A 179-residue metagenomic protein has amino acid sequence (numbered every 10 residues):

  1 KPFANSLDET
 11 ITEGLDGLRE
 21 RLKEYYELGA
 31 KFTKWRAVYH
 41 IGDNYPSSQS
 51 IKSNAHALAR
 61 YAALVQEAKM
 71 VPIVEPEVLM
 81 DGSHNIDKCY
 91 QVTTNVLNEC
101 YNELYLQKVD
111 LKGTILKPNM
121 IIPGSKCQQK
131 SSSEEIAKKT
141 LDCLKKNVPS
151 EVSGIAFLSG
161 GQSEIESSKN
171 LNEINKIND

Functional and structural regions predicted by a protein language model:
P2-D8, D16-Y39, N44: Long, hydrophobic/aromatic-enriched structural stretches that serve as scaffold segments
F3-S6, A37-S50, V78-H84, S125 (+1 more regions): Glycine-rich, proline-tolerant flexible connector loops at the mouths of alpha/beta enzymes
L7-R21, P46-Y61, N95: Glycine-rich anion/phosphate-binding loops
L22-A30, A63-E67, L106-V109, K145-P149: Acidic (Asp/Glu)-rich catalytic clusters
K31, M70, K112-T114: The start of beta-strands in P-loop NTPase/AAA+ ATPase cores
W35, V74, L116: Conserved, mostly hydrophobic/aromatic
Q49-I73, E77, D81, I86-Q91: Active-site acidic/histidine proton-transfer and metal-coordination neighborhood in alpha/beta enzyme cores
H84-D179: Active-site capping/gating regions of soluble enzymes
